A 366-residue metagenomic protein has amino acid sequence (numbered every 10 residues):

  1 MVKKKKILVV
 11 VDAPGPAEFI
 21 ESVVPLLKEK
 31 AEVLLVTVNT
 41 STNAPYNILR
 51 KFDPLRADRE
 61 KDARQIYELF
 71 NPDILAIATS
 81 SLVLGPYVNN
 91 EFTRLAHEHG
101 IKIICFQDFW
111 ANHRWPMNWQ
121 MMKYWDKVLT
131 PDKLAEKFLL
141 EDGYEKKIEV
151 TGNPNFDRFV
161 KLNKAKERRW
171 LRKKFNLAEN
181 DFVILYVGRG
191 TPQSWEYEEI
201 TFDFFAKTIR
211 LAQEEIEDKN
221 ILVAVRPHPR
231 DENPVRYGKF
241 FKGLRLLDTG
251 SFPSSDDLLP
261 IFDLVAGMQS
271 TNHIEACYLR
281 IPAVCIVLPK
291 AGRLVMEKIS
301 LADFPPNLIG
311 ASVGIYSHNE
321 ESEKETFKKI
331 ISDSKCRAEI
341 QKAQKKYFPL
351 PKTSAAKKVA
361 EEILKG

Functional and structural regions predicted by a protein language model:
L8-N163, R230-E232, S254, N272-H273: Active-site and donor-binding regions of nucleotide-sugar-utilizing enzymes
A17-L26, D157-G238: Conserved catalytic-core segment of nucleotide-activated headgroup transferases in glycan assembly
D53-R59, R245-G250, S312-S322: Short acidic-hydrophobic, aromatic-tinged amphipathic segments that line or gate anion-handling sites
D58-D62, I66-Y67, A224, P229-I274 (+1 more regions): Donor nucleotide-activated moiety binding/catalytic core segment of transferases that use nucleotide-activated donors
D73-A76, K127, V183, L222 (+1 more regions): Structural motif
S81-Y87, P192-D203, R293-K298: Short, flexible/disordered intra-domain loops and linkers
W125, Q269-Y347: Catalytic binding pocket for nucleotide-activated donors in carbohydrate/polymer assembly enzymes
P351-G366: C-terminal alpha-helical cap of glycosyltransferases
